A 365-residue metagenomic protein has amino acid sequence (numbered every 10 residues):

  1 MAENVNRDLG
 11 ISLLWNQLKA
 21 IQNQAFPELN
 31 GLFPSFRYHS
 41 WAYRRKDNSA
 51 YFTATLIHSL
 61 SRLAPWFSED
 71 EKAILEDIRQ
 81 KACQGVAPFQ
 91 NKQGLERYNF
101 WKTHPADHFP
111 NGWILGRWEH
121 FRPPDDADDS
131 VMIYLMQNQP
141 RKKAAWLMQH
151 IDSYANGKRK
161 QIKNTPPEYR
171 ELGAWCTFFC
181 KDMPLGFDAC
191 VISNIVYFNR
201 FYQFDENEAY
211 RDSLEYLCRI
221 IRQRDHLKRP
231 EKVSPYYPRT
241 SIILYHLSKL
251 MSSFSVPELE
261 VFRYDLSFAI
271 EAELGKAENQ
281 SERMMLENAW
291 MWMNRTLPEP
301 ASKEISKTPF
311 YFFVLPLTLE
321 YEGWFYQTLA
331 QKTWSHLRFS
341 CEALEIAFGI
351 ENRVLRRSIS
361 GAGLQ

Functional and structural regions predicted by a protein language model:
M1-Q365: Preference for long, amphipathic alpha-helical scaffolds in soluble/luminal domains and all-alpha bundles
